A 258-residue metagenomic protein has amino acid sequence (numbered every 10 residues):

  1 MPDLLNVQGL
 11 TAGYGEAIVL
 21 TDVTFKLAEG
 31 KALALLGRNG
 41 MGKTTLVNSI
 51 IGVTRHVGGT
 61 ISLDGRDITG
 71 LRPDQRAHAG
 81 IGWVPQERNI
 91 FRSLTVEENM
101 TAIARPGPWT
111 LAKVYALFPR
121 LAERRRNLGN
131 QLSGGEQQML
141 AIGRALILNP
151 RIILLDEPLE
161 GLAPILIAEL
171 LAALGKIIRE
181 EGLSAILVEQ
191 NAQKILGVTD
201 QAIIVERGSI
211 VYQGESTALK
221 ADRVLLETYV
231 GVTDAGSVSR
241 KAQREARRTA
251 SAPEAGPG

Functional and structural regions predicted by a protein language model:
L36-R38: The feature captures the beta-strand-to-loop junction immediately N-terminal to the Walker
I51: Helix-to-loop junction immediately C-terminal to a conserved catalytic motif
G59-R66, A79, W109, K113-A116: Conserved ABC transporter NBD signature motif
A145-L146: ABC ATPase C-loop
N149: Conserved catalytic motifs of ABC-family nucleotide-binding domains
A168-E181: Helical segment within the ABC ATPase nucleotide-binding domain
E206-R207, A221-P257: C-terminal boundary and immediately downstream tail of ABC-type ATPase nucleotide-binding domains
